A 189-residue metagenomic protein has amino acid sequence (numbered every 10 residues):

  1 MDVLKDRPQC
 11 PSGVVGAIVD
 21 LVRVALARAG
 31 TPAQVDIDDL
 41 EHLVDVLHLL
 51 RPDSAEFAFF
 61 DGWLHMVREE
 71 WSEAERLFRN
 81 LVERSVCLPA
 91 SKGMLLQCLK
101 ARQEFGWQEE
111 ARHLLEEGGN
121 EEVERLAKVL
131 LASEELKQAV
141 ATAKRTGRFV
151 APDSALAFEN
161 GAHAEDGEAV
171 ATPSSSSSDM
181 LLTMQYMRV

Functional and structural regions predicted by a protein language model:
M1-V22, P173-S174, R188-V189: Long, contiguous interaction/recruitment modules in multidomain scaffold/adaptor proteins
V14-L50, F60: Alpha-helical segment of the N-proximal tetratricopeptide repeat
G16, E56, P89-S91: Start-of-helix register in tetratricopeptide repeats
A25, H65, L99-K100: Residue at a conserved register position within TPR or TPR-like alpha-solenoid repeats
D36-D45, S72-L81, F105-G119, A141-A155: Alpha-helical repeat scaffolds
R68, A101-F105: Structural motif corresponding to the intra-repeat A-B loop/turn of tetratricopeptide repeats
